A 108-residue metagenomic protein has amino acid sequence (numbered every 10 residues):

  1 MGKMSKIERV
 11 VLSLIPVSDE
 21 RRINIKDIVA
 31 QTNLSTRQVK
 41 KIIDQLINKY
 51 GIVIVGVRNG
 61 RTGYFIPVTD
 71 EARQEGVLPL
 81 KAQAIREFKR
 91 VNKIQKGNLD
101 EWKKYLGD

Functional and structural regions predicted by a protein language model:
M1-G2, T69-A72: Basic, amphipathic alpha-helix used for nucleic-acid engagement in HTH/winged-helix/SANT-Myb modules and analogous
M1-V11: Short alpha-helical segments that sit at the start of domains
L14-R21, K49: Short helix-capping/hinge SLiMs at alpha-helix to coil transitions
N24-Q31: A short acidic, leucine-rich amphipathic alpha-helix
L34-Q45: Short amphipathic alpha-helical interaction segments
I47-R58: A short, conserved structural fragment
R58-V68: Minor-groove-contacting beta-hairpin "wing" of winged helix-turn-helix DNA-binding domains
Q74-D108: Long, low-complexity, charge-rich intrinsically disordered regions
